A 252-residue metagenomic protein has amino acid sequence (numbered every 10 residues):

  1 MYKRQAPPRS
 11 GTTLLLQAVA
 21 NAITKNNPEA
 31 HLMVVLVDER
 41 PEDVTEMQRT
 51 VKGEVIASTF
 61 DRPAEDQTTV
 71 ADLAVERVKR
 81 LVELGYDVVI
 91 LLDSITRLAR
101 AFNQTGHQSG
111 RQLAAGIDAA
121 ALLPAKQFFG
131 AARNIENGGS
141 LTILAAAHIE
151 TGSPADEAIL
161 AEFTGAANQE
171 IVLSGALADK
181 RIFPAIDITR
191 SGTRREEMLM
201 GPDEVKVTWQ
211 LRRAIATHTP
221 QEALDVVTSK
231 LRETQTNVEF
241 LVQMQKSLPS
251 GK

Functional and structural regions predicted by a protein language model:
M1-Y2: Short, small-residue-biased leader/transition segments that mark boundaries at the very start of proteins
Q5, R9-T13, Q17-K252: P-loop NTPase catalytic core
